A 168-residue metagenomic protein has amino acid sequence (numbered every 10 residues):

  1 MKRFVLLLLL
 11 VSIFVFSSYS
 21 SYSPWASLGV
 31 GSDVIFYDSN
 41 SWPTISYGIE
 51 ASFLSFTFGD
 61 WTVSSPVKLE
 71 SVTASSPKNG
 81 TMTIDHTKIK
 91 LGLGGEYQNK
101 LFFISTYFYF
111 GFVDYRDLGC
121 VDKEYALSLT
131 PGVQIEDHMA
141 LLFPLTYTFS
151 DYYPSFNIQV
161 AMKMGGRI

Functional and structural regions predicted by a protein language model:
F4-F14: Sec-dependent N-terminal signal peptides
S17-P77, N157-I168: Short glycine/proline- and aromatic-enriched beta-strand/turn motifs that initiate or cap beta-hairpins
Y22-A26, S41-I49, T83-L91, K100 (+3 more regions): Residues that define the transmembrane beta-barrel architecture of outer-membrane proteins
D33-T44, K78-I84, Y115-C120, T146-F149: Outer-membrane beta-barrel domain signature
S39, V67-S75, D122-I168: Predominantly the C-terminal beta-signal and adjacent terminal strand-loop region of outer-membrane beta-barrel
V63-L101: Mid-chain, structured segments of secreted extracytoplasmic proteins
S105-G111: Mid-chain, well-packed structural core segment of small domains
